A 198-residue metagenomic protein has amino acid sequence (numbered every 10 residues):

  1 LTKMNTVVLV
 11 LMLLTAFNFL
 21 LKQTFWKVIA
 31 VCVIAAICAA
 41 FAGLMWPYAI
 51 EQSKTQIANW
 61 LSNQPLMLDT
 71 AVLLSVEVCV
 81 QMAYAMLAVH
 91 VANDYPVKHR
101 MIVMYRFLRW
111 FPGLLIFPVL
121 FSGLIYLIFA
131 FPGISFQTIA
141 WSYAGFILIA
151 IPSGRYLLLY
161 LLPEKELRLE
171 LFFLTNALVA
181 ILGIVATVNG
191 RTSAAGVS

Functional and structural regions predicted by a protein language model:
L1-M12, L68-M82, F136-F146: Structural signature of hydrophobic alpha-helical transmembrane segments
N5-F25: N-terminal signal-anchor/start-transfer transmembrane helix
N18-I37, L161-L174: Alpha-helical transmembrane segments and their helix-start/interface "positive-inside/aromatic belt" motifs in integral
A30-T55, P118: A generic, lipid-embedded transmembrane alpha helix
L44-I50, F121-S122, L178-G196: Hydrophobic alpha-helical transmembrane segments in multi-pass integral membrane proteins
Q52-L87, S198: Alpha-helical transmembrane-segment detector that highlights a single hydrophobic TM helix and its immediate
M86-I151: Membrane-proximal helix-loop-helix units in multi-pass membrane proteins
F146-L162: Alpha-helical transmembrane segments in multipass membrane proteins, preferentially the mid-helix core
